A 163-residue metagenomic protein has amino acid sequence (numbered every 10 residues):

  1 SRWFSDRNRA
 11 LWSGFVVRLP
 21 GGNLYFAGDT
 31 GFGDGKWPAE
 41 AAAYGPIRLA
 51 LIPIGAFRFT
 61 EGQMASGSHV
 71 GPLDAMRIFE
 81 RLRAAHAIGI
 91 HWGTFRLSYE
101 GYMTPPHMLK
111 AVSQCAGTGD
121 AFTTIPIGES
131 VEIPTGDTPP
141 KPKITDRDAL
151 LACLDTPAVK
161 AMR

Functional and structural regions predicted by a protein language model:
S1-G45, I127-R163: Core dinuclear metal-dependent hydrolase active-site scaffold
N23, G31-P126: Cap/insert and terminal regions of metallo-dependent hydrolase folds
